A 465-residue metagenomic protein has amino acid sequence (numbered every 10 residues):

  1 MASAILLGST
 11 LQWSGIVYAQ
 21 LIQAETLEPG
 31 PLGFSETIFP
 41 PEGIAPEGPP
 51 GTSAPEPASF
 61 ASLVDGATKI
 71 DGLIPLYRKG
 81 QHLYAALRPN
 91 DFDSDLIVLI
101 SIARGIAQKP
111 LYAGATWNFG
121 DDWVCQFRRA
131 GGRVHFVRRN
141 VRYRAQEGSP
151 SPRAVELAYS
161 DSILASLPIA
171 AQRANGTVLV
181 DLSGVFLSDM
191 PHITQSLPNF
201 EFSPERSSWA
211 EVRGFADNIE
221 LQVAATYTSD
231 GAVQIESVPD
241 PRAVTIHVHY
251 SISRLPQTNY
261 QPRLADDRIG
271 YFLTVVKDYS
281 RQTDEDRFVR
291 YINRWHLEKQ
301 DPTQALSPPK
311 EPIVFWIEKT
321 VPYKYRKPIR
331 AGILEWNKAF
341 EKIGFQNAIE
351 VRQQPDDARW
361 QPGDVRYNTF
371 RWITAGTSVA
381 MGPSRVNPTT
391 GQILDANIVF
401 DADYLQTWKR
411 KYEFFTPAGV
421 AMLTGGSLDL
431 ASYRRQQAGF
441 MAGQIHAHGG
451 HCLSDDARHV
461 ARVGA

Functional and structural regions predicted by a protein language model:
A2-Q12: Bacterial N-terminal signal peptides
W13-Y18: Sec/Tat signal peptide C-region and signal peptidase I cleavage site
Q20-L83, R88-V321, R330, A339 (+3 more regions): Auxiliary tRNA-acceptor-end handling modules of aminoacyl-tRNA synthetases
